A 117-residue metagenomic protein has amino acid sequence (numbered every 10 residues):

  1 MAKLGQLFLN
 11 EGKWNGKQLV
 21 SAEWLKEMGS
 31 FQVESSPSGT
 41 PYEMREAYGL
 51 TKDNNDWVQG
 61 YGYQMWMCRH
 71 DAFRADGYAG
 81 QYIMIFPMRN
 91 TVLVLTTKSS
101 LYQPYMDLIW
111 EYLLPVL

Functional and structural regions predicted by a protein language model:
M1-K13, Q81-T96: Active-site-proximal alpha-helical segments within enzyme catalytic domains
M1-L25, G29-V33: Flexible, glycine-rich surface segments
Q18, G39-P41, P104: A generic membrane alpha-helix/interface feature
G29-V92: Active-site Gly/Thr loop motif
S99-L101: A short acidic/small-residue loop/turn micro-motif
P104-L117: Short, gly/Ser/Thr-rich active-site loops of penicillin-recognizing serine hydrolases
